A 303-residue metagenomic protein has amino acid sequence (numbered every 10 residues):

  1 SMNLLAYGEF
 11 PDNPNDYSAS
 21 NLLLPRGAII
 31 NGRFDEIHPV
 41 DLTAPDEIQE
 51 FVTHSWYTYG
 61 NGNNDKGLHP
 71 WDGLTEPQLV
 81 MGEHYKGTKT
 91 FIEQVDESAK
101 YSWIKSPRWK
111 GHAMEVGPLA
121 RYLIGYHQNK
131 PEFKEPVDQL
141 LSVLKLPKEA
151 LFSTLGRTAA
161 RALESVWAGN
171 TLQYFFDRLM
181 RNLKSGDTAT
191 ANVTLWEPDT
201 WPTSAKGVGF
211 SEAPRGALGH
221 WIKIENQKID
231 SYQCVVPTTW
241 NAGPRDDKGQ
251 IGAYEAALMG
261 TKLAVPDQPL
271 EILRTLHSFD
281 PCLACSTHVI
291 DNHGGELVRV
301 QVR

Functional and structural regions predicted by a protein language model:
S1-R215, N226, V236-R303: Active-site bordering "gate/hinge" segments that shape substrate access to catalytic or cofactor-binding pockets
H220, E225: A translation/RNA-centric and nucleic-acid-associated enzymatic feature enriched in Class II aminoacyl-tRNA synthetases
